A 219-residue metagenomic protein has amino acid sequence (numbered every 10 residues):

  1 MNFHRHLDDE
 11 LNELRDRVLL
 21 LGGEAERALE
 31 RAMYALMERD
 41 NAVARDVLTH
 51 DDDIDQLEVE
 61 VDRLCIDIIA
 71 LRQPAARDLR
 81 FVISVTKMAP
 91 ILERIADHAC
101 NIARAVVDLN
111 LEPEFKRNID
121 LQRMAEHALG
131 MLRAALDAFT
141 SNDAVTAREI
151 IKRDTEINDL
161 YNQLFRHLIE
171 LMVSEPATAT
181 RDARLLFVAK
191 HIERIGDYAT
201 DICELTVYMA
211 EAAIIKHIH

Functional and structural regions predicted by a protein language model:
M1-H219: Cytosolic, long alpha-helical scaffolding segments
